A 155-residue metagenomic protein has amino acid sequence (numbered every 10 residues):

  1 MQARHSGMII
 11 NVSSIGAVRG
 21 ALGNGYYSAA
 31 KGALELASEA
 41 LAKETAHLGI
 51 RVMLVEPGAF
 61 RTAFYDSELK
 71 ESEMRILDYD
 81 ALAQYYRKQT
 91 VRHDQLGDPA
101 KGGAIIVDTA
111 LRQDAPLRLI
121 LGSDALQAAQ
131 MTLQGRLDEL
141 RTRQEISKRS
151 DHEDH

Functional and structural regions predicted by a protein language model:
M1, R19, A40-R51: Active-site-adjacent segment of SDR/Rossmann-fold oxidoreductases
M8, G25, A33-L36: Conserved cofactor-binding/catalytic machinery of classical short-chain dehydrogenase/reductase
N11: Rossmann-fold scaffold of SDR-type NAD(P)-dependent oxidoreductases
S14: Residue(s) in the substrate-gating loop at a strand-loop-helix junction that position the organic substrate next
R19-G25: Active-site loop immediately N-terminal to the catalytic Tyr-X3-Lys motif of short-chain dehydrogenase/reductase
A30: Active-site helix of classical SDR
H47-P116: SDR active-site lid
R118-A128: Short-chain dehydrogenase/reductase
